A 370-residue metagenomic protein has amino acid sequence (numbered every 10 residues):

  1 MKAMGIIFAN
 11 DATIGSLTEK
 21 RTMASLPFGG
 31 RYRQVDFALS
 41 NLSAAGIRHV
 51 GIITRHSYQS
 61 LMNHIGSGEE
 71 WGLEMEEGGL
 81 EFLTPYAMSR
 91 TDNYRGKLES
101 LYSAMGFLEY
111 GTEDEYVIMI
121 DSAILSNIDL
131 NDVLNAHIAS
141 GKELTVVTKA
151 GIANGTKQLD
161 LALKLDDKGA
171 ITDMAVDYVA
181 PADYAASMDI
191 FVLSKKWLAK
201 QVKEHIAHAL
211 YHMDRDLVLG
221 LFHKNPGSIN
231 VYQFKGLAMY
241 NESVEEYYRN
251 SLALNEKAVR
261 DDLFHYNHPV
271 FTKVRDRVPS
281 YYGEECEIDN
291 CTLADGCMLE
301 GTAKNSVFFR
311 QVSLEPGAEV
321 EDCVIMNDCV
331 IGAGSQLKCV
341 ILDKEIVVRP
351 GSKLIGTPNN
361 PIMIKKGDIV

Functional and structural regions predicted by a protein language model:
M1-I7, K196, E204-V370: Left-handed beta-helix
M1-L252, I364: Unchanged
